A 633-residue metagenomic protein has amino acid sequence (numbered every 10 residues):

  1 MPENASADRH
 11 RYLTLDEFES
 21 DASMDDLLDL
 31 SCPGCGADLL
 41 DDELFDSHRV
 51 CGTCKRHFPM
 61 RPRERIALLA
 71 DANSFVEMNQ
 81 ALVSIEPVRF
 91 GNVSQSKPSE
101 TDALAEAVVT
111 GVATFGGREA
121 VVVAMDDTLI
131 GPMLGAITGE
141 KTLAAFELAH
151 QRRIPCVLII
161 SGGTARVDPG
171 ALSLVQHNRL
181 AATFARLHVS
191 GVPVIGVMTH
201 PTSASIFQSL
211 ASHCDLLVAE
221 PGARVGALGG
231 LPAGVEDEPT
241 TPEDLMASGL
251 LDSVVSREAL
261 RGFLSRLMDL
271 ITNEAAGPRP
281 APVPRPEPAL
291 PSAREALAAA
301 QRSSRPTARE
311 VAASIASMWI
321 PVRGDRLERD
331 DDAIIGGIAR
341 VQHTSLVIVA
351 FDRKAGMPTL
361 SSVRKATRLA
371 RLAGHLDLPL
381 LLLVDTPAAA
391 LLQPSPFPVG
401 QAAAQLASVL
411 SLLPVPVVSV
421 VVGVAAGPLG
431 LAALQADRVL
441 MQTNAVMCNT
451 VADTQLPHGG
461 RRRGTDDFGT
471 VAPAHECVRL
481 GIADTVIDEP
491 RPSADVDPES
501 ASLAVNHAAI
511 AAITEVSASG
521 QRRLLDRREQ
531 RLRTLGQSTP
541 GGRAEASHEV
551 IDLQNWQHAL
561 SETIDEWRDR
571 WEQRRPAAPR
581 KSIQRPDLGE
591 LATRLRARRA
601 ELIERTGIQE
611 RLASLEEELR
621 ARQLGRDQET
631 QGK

Functional and structural regions predicted by a protein language model:
P2-G91, L228, A233-D325, D331 (+2 more regions): Amphipathic alpha-helical segments at domain termini/boundaries
D26-L28, P33, E106-V109, R118 (+1 more regions): Short, basic and Ser/Thr-rich N-terminal targeting/leader segments
P59-M133, I137: Long, charge-rich boundary regions
V93-T101, G163-A165, M318-L327, A366 (+1 more regions): N-terminal-biased segments
A107, G324-V341: Long amphipathic N-terminal alpha/beta scaffold segment
G111-H188, I195, G337-S411, V417-V420 (+1 more regions): Cleft-lining beta-strand/loop regions that shape enzyme active-site pockets
F115, L210, V218, V341 (+6 more regions): A compositionally biased, intrinsically disordered/low-complexity signal enriched for hydrophobic/aromatic residues
G162-G277, T386-A518: Conserved catalytic cores of soluble enzyme domains, especially glycine-rich substrate-binding beta-alpha loops
